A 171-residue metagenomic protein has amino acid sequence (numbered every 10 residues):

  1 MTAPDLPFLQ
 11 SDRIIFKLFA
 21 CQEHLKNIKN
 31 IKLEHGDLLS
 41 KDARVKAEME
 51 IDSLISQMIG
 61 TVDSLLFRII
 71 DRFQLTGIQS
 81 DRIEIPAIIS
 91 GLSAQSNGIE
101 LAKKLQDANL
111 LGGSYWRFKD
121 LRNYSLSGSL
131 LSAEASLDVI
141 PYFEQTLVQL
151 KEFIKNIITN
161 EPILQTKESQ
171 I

Functional and structural regions predicted by a protein language model:
M1-S56, G60, S64-I171: Acidic, Ser/Thr/Gly/Pro-rich intrinsically disordered interaction regions
